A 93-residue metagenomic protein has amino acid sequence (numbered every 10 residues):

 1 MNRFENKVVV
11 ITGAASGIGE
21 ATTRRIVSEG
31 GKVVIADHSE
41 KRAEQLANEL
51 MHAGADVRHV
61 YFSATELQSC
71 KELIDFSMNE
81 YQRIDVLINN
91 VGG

Functional and structural regions predicted by a protein language model:
M1-V10: Flexible N-terminal pre-Rossmann segment of NAD(P)-dependent oxidoreductases
E5, A53-D56, F76-N89: A glycine-rich helix->loop->beta "capping" turn within Rossmann-like NAD(P)(H)-dependent oxidoreductase domains
V8, A15-S16: Conserved glycine-rich cofactor-binding loop
S16, V86-G93: Flexible cofactor-recognition loop at the NAD(P)H-binding site of Rossmann-like short-chain dehydrogenase/reductase
G17, A21: NAD(P)H-binding Rossmann-fold N-terminus in SDR/SDR-like oxidoreductases, specifically the glycine-rich beta1-alpha1
I26: Aromatic pocket-lining residues of Rossmann-like dinucleotide-binding sites
E29-L46: Conserved glycine-rich Rossmann-like NAD(P)H-binding loop of the short-chain dehydrogenase/reductase
E40-K41, V60-L73: The beta1-alpha1 cofactor-binding region of Rossmann-like NAD(H)/NADP(H)-dependent oxidoreductases
